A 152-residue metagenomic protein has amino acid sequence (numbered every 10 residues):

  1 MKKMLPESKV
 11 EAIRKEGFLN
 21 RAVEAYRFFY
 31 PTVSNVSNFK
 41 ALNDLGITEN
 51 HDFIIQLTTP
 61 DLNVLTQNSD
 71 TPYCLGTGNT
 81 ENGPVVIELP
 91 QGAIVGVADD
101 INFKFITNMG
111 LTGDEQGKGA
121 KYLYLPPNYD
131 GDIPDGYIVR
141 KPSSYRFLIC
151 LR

Functional and structural regions predicted by a protein language model:
M1-R152: A compositional/structural signature for long, glycine/proline-rich flexible linkers and loops on extracytoplasmic
